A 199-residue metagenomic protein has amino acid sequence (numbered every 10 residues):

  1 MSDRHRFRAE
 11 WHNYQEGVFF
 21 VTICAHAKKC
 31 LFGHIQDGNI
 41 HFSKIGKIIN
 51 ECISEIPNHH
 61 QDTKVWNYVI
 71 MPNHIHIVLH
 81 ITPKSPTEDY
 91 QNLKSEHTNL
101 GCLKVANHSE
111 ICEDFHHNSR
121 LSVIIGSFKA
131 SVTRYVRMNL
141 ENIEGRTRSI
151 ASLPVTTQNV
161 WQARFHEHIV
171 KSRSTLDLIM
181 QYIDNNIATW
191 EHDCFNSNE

Functional and structural regions predicted by a protein language model:
M1-E199: Short catalytic/metal-binding and nucleic-acid-binding patches
